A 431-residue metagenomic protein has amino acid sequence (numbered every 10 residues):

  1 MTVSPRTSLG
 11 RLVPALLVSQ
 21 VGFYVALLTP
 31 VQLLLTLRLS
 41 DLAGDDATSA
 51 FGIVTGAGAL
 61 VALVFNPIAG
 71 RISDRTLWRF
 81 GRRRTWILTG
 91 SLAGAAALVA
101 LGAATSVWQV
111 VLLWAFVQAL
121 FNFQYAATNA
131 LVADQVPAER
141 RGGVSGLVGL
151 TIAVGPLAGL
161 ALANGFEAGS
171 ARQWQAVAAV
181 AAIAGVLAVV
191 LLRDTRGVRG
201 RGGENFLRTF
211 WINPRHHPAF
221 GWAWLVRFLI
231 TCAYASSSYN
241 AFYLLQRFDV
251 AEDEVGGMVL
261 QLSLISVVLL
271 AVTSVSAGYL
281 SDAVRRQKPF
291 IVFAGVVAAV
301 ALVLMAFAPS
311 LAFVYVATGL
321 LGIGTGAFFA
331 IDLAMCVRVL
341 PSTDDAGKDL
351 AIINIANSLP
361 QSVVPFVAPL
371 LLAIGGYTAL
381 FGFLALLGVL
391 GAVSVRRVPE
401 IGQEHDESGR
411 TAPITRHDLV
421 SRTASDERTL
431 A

Functional and structural regions predicted by a protein language model:
M1-G10, D194-L225, A412-S421, S425-L430: Juxtamembrane intracellular "pre-TM" segments in multi-pass secondary transporters
T2-A59, A219-V250, G256: Helix-loop boundary and gating motifs at the non-cytosolic
L35, F123-V136, F328-P341: Intracellular juxtamembrane helix-capping segments at the cytosolic ends of symmetry-related transmembrane helices
D46-S49, A138-L147, G256, T343-I353: Loop-to-transmembrane helix entry/capping segments in MFS-fold secondary transporters and related SLC/MFSD carriers
F65-F80, T273-R286, L372: Helix-to-loop junctions at the C-terminal end of transmembrane segments in multipass secondary transporters
R82, G165-A179, V367-G388: A membrane-interface helix-boundary motif in multi-pass transporters
R83-V99, P289-L304: Structural signature of the two symmetry-related core transmembrane helices
D344-A373: A late C-terminal transmembrane helix in Major Facilitator Superfamily
